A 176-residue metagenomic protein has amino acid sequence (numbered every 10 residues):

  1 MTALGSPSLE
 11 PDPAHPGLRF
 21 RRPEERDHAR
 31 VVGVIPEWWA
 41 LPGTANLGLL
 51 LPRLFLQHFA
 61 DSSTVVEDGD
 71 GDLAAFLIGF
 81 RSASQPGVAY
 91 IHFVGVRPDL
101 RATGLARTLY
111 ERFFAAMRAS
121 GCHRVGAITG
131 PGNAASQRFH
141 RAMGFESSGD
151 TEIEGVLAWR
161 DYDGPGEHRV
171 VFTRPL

Functional and structural regions predicted by a protein language model:
M1-R26, V170, L176: Conserved N-terminal entry element of GNAT/NAT acetyltransferase domains
R22-R26, G33-D99, Y110-R112, A116 (+1 more regions): Acetyl-CoA-dependent GNAT
D61, P165-V171: Short hydrophobic/aromatic beta-strand or adjacent loop that forms the aromatic wall/cage of a ligand/substrate-binding
F76, G130-P131: Short amphipathic helical patch at the helix-1/turn junction of helix-turn-helix
L100, G104: Glycine-rich phosphate-binding loop
L109, N133-S136: Conserved short alpha-helix immediately C-terminal to the canonical SAM/SAH-binding motif I of Rossmann-like
M117-G130: Conserved GNAT acetyl-CoA-binding A-motif
G126-T129, R141, E146-G164: Conserved catalytic-core motifs of GNAT/GCN5-like acyltransferases
